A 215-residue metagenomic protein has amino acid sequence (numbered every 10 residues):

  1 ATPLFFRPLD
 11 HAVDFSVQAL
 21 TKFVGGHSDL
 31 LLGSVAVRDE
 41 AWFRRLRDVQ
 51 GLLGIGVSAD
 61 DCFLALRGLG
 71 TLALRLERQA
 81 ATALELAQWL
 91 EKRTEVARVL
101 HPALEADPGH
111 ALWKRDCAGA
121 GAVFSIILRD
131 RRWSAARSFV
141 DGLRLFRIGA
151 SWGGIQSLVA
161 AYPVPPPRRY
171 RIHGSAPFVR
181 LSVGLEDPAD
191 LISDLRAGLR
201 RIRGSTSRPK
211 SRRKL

Functional and structural regions predicted by a protein language model:
A1-E95, L100: Conserved PLP-enzyme active-site core in the AAT-like
L30-L32, L69, G119-V123, A176-R180: Short, solvent-exposed beta-strand edge segments and adjacent coil->beta transition regions
A36, S125-I127, S182-G184: Short hydrophobic/aromatic beta-strand micro-patches that form the beta-sheet surface supporting nucleotide- or nucleic
L46, A135-F139, L191-L195: Hydrophobic side chains in well-ordered alpha-helices
L53-G54, D141-S151, G198-T206: A common structural junction motif
R75, D130, S157-L215: PLP-dependent enzyme catalytic core of the Aspartate aminotransferase-like
L84-R144, A150, V164-H173: Conserved small-domain helix->loop->beta segment predominantly found in fold-type I
